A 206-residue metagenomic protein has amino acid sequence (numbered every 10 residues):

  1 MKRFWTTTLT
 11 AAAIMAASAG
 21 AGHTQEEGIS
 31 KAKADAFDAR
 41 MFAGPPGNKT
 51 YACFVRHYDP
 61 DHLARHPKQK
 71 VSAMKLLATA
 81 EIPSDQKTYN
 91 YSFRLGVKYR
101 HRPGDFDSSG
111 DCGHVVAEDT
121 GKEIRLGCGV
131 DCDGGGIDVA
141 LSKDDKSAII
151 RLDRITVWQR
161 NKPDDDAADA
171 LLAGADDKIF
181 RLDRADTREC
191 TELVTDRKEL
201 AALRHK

Functional and structural regions predicted by a protein language model:
M1-L9: Bacterial N-terminal signal peptides that target proteins for export
T8-A17: Bacterial N-terminal signal peptides
G20-V71, C132-G134, K143-K206: Amphipathic/hydrophobic helical signal segments and adjacent flexible N-terminal regions that mediate secretion
N48-V55, Q86-S92, K122-L126: Short, hydrophobic/aromatic-rich segments at coil-to-beta transitions
R56, M74-L76, L95, V139 (+1 more regions): Generic structural hydrophobic/aromatic packing signal, biased to beta-strands
R65-H114, E189: N-terminal glycine/threonine-rich, aromatic-flanked beta-hairpin/loop signature
Y99-I155: Surface-exposed, polar helix/loop patches in the mature regions of secreted/periplasmic/lumenal proteins that form
